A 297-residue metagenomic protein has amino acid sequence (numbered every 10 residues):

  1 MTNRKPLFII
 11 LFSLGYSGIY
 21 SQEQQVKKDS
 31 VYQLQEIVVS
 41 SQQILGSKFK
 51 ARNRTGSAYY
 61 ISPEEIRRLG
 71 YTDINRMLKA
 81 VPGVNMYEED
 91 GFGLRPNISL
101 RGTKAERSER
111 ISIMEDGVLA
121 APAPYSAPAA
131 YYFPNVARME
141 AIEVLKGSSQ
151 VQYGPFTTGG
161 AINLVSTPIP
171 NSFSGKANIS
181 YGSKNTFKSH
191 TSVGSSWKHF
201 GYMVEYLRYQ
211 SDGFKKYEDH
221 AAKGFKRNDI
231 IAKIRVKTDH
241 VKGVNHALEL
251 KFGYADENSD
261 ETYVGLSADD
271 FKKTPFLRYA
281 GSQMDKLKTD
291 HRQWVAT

Functional and structural regions predicted by a protein language model:
M1-Q25, L34: Bacterial Sec-dependent N-terminal signal peptides
E36-L69, L94-N97: N-terminal periplasmic "start-of-domain" segments of outer-membrane beta-barrel proteins
I66, L78, I142-E143, I162-L164 (+1 more regions): Non-catalytic regulatory/gating segments with a bias toward low-complexity or hydrophobic composition
L69, D73, R95, A129 (+4 more regions): Transmembrane beta-barrel architecture of outer-membrane proteins
N75-V118, P122: Extracytoplasmic beta-strand/coil segments of soluble accessory domains associated with Gram-negative outer-membrane
V118-K146: Short acidic/polar hinge/loop motifs at secondary-structure boundaries that mediate gating or recognition
A127, S174-N178, F214-A222, Y279-K286 (+1 more regions): Extracellular loop and loop/strand-boundary signature of outer-membrane beta-barrel proteins
S174, Y181-Q210, D219-T262, K288-R292: Transmembrane beta-barrel wall of Gram-negative outer-membrane proteins
